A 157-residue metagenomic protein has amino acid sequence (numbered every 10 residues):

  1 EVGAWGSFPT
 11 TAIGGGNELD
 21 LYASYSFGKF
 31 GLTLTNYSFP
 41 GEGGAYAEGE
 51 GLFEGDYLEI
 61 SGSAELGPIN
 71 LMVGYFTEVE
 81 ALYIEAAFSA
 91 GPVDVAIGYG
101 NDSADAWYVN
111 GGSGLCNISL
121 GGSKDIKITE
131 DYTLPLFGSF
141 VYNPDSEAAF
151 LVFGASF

Functional and structural regions predicted by a protein language model:
V2-A4, A23, L32-L34, G62 (+4 more regions): Membrane-embedded beta-strand positions of outer-membrane beta-barrel proteins
V2-S26, L32-L52: Surface-exposed loop and membrane-interface regions of Gram-negative outer-membrane beta-barrel proteins
W5-P9, S26, T35-F39, G74-E78 (+3 more regions): Outer-membrane beta-barrel pore domains and translocons
T10-A12, P40-A45, N70, T77-V79 (+3 more regions): Gram-negative outer-membrane beta-barrel proteins
G15-L19, E54-I60, E78-I84, G91 (+2 more regions): Residues that define the transmembrane beta-barrel architecture of outer-membrane proteins
E65-P68, F88-V95, S123-L136: Short loop/turn motifs that connect adjacent beta-strands in outer-membrane beta-barrel proteins
D94-T129: Outer membrane beta-barrel transmembrane domains
L120-G122, I126, P144-F157: Outer-membrane beta-barrel "beta-signal"
